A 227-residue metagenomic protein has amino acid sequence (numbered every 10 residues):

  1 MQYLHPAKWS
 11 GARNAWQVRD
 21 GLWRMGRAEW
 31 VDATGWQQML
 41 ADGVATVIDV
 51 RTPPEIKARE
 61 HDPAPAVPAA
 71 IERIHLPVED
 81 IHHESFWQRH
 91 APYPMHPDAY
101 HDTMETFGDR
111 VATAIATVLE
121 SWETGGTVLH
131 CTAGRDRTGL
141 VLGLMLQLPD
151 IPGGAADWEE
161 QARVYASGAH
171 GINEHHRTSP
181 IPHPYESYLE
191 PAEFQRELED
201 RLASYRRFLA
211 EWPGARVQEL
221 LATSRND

Functional and structural regions predicted by a protein language model:
M1-V128, L140-D227: Cys-dependent protein tyrosine phosphatase-like superfamily
C131: Short cysteine clusters
G134: Substrate/cofactor-recognition hotspot
